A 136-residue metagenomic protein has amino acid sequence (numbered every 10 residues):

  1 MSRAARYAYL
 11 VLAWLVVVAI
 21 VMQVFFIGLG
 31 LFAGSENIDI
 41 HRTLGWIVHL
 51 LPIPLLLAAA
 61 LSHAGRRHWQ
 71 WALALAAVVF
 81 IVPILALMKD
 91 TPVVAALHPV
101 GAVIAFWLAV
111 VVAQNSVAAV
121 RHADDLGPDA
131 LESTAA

Functional and structural regions predicted by a protein language model:
M1-A136: Polytopic transmembrane helical bundles with strong interfacial aromatic enrichment
